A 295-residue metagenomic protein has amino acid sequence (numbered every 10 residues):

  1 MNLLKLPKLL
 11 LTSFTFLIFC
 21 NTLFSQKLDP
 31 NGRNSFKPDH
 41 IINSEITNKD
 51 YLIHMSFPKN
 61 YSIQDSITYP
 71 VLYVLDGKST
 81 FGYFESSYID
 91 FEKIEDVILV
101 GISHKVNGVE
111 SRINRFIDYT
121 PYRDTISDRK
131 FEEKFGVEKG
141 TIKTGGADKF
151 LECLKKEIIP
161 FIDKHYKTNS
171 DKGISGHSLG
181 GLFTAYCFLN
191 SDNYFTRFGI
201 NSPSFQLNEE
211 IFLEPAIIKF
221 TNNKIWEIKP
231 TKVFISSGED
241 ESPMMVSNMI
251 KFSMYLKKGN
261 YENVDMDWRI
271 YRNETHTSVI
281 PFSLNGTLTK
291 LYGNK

Functional and structural regions predicted by a protein language model:
M1-P30: Bacterial Sec-dependent N-terminal signal peptides
L23-Y69: A domain-start/cap signature at the N-terminus of enzymes
V71-C153, E157, F161-H165: Serine-hydrolase catalytic machinery in alpha/beta-hydrolase-like enzymes
Y166-H177, F198: Alpha/beta-hydrolase fold nucleophile elbow
G176-G180, T184: Gly/Ala-rich beta-loop-alpha elbow adjacent to hydrolase catalytic centers
Y186-T196: Conserved hydrolase catalytic core segment
Y194-F205: A conserved short beta-strand
Q206-E274: The feature captures the conserved acid-bearing segment of alpha/beta-hydrolase catalytic domains
